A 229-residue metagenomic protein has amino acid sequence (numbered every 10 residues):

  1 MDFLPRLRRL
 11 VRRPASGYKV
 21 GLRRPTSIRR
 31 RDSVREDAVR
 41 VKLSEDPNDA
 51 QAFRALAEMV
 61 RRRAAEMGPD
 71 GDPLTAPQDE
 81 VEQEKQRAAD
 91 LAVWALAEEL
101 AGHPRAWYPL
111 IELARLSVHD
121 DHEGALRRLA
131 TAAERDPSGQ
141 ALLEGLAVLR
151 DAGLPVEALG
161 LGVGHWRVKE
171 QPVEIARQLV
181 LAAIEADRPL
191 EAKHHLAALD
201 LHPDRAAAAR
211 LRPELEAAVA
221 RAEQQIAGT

Functional and structural regions predicted by a protein language model:
F3-L4, L10, H194-T229: Terminal, low-structured helical/coil segments at or just beyond the last alpha-helical repeat
R23, S27, A57, A64 (+4 more regions): Conserved small-residue packing positions in alpha-helical repeats and bundles
R29-D37, E66-P73, E80-A95, H119-T131 (+2 more regions): Structural signature of tandem alpha-helical TPR/SEL1-like repeats, specifically the intra-repeat loop/turn
K42, A97-L100, T131-A132, G164-H165 (+1 more regions): Canonical positions in the second alpha-helix
D46, R63, L96, H103 (+3 more regions): Alpha-helical junction/boundary sensor with strong preference for TPR arrays
R54-A55, Y108-E112, Q140-L146, V173-Q178 (+2 more regions): Alpha-solenoid helical repeat scaffolds
A88, A133-P137, W166-Q171, I184-A206: TPR/TPR-like (Sel1-like) alpha-helical repeat modules
